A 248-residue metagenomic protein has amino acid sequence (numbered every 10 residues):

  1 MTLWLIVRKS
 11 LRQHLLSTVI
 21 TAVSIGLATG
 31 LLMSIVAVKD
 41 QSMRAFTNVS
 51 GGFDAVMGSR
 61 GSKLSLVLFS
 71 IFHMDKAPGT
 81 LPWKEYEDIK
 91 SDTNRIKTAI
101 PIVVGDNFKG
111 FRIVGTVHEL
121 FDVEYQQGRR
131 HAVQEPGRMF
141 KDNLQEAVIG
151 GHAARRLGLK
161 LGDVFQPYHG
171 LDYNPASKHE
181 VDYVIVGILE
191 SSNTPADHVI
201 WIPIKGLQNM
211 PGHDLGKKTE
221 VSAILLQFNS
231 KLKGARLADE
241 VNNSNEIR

Functional and structural regions predicted by a protein language model:
L3-R12: A short amphipathic helical element positioned immediately N-terminal to and/or at the very start of a transmembrane
L16-Q41: Short, strongly hydrophobic transmembrane alpha-helices
V36-G115, N245-I247: Hydrophobic, regular-secondary-structure patches
G52, K84, N94, F108-F111 (+6 more regions): Extracytoplasmic
D54-G58, I100, R112-G115, V148 (+4 more regions): Soluble periplasmic/extracytoplasmic beta-strand elements of cell-envelope proteins
T93, S177-R248: Mechanotransmission and gating elements of multispan inner-membrane complexes involved in transport and envelope
V104-K109, H131-V148, F165-Q166, L171-T194: Beta-strand-rich non-transmembrane domains
I113-V164: Short beta-strand boundary microenvironments
